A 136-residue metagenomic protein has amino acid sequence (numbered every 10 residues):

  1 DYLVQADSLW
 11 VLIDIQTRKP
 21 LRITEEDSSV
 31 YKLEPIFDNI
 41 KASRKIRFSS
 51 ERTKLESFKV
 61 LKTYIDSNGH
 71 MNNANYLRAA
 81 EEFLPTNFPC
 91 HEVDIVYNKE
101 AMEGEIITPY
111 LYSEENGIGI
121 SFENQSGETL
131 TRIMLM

Functional and structural regions predicted by a protein language model:
D1-K45, A101-E103, Y112-M136: HotDog/MaoC-like acyl-thioester-processing domains
Y2-V4, K54, I107: Hydrophobic core residues within well-ordered beta-strands of beta-rich domains
A6-W10, E56, V93, Y97: A structural signal for short, well-ordered beta-strand segments
D14-H91: Hot-dog-fold acyl-thioester-processing enzymes
N87-E114: A conserved acidic, glycine/proline-rich C-terminal tail/linker
